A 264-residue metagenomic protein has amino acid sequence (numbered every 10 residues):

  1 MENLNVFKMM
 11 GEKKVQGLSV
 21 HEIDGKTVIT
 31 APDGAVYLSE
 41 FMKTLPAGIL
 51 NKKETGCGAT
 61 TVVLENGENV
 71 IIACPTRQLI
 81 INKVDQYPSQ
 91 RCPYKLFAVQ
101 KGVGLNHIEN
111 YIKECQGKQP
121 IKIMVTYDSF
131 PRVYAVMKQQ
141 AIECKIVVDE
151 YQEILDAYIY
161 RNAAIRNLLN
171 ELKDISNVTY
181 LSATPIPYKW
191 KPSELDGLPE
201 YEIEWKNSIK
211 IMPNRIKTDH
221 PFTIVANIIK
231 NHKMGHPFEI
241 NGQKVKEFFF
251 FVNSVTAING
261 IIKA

Functional and structural regions predicted by a protein language model:
N3-L45: Pre-Walker A adenine-sensing motif
L45-V63: Walker A/P-loop
T61-V99, P187, S254-A257: Conserved Walker A/P-loop ATP-binding site and its immediately adjacent core in helicase/helicase-like ATPase domains
N69-I80, M124, G235-K263: Conserved strand-helix element at the start of the C-terminal RecA-like helicase core
I72-A73, I123-T126, V147, S176-A183: Structural recognition of the conserved hydrophobic beta-strand(s) that form the central parallel beta-sheet of P-loop
R91-Y134: Inter-Walker segment of RecA-like/P-loop motor cores
K138-L169: SF2 helicase catalytic motif II
P187-K233: Interdomain hinge/linker at the junction between the two RecA-like core domains of SF2 helicases
